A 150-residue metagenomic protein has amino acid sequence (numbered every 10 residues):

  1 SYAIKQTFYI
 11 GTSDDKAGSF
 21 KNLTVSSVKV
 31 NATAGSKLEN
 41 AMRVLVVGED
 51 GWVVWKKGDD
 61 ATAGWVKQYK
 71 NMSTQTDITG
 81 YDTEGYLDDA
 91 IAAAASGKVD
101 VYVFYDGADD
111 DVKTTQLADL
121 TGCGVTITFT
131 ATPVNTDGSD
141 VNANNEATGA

Functional and structural regions predicted by a protein language model:
Y2-A32, D77-A150: C-terminal, structured domain-capping segment
K29-T79: A surface/secretory-pathway sequence property marking extracellular, secreted, or lumenal proteins enriched
